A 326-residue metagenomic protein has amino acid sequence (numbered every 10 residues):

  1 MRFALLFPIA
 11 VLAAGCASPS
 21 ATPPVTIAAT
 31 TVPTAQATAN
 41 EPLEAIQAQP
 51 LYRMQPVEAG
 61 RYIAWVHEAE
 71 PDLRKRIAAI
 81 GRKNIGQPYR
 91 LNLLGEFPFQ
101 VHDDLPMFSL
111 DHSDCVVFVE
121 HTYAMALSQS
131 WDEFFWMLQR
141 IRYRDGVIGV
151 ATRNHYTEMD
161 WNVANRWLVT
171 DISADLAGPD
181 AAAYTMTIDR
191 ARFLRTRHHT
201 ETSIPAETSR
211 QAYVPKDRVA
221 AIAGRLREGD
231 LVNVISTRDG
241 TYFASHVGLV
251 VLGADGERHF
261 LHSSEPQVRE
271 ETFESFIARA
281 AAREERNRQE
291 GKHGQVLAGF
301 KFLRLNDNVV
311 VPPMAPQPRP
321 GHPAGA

Functional and structural regions predicted by a protein language model:
M1-L5: Positively charged n-region of N-terminal signal peptides that target proteins for export
A13-G15: C-terminal motif of bacterial Sec signal peptides marking the signal peptidase cleavage site
A17-P19: Bacterial signal peptide processing site
T22-P42: Post-signal peptide N-terminal segment of mature Sec-exported envelope proteins
Y52, H67-A78, L105-V116, S128-W131 (+2 more regions): Solvent-exposed, acidic/flexible segments
P88-S209, R227, V234, G256 (+1 more regions): Acidic/His-rich structured neighborhood in mature extracellular/periplasmic domains
R210-I222, R238: Short alpha-helix capping/helix-loop boundary micro-motifs
I222-T237, A244-S245, L249-A326: Low-complexity, Gly/Ser/Thr/Pro-rich intrinsically disordered linker/tail segments
